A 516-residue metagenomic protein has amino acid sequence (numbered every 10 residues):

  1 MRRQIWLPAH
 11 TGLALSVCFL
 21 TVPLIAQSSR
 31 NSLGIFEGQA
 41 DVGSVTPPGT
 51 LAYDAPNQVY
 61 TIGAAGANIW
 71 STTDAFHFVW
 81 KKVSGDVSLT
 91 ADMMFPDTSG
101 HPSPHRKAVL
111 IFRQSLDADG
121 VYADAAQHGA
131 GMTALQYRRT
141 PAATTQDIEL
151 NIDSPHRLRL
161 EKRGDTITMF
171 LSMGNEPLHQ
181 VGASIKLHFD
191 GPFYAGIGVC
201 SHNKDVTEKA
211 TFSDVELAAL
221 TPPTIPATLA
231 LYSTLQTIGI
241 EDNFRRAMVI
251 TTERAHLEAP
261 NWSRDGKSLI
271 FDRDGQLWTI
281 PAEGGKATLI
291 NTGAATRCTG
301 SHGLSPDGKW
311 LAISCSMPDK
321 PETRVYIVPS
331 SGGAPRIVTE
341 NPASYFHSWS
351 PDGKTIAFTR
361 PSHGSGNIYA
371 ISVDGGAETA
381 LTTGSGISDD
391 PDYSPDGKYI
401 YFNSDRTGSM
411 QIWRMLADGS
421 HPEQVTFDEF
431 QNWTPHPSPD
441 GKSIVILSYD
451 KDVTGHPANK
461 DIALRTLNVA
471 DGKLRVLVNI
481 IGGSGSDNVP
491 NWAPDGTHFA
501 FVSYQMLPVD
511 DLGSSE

Functional and structural regions predicted by a protein language model:
M1-L7: N-terminal secretory signal peptides that target proteins for export/translocation
H10-P23: Bacterial N-terminal signal peptides
A14, A26-Q27, S515: Intrinsically disordered, low-complexity segments
L15, Q58, I462-L464: Short beta-strand/loop turn elements enriched in aromatics
Q27-T224: Extracellular glycan-recognition regions
T221-E516: Sequence signature of WD/YWTD-type beta-propeller architectures
